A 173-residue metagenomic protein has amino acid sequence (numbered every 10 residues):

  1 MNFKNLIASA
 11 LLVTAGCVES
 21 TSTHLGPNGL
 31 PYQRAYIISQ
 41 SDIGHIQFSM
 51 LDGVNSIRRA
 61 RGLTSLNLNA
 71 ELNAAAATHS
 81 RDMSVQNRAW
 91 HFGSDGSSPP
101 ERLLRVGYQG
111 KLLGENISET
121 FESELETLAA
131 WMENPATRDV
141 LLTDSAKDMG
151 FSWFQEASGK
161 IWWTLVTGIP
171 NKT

Functional and structural regions predicted by a protein language model:
M1-I7: Bacterial N-terminal signal peptides that target proteins for export
T14-G16: C-terminal motif of bacterial Sec signal peptides marking the signal peptidase cleavage site
V18-T21: Bacterial signal peptide processing site
H24-G29, N73-E122: Short, surface-exposed glycine/acidic/tryptophan-bearing loops
P27-V85: A short alpha-helix/helix-coil micro-patch that ends at or immediately precedes a cysteine
N55, P100, R138: Short glycine-/small-residue-rich flexible loop motifs, especially phosphate/cofactor-binding loops
A60-A74, N87-G96, G114-E115, R138-F154: Surface-exposed patches in mature extracellular/periplasmic domains of secreted proteins
S118-T173: Disulfide-stabilized extracellular recognition modules
